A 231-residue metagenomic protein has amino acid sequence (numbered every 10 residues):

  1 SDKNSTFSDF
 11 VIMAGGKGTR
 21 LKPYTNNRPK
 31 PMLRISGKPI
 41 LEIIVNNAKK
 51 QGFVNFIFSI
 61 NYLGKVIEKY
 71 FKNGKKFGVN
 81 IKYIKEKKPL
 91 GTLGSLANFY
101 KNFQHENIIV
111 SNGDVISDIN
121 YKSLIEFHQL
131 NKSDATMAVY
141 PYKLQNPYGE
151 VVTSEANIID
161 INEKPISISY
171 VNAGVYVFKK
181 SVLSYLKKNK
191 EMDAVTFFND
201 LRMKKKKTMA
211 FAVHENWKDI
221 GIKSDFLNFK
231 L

Functional and structural regions predicted by a protein language model:
S1: RNA-binding accessory domains that recognize and position tRNA/RNA substrates
S5-E68: N-terminal glycine-rich phosphate-binding loop and ensuing alpha1 helix
D9, V54-I57, N80, N107 (+2 more regions): Residues at the starts of beta-strands that form the adenosine-phosphate
M13-G15, V139, A212: Short beta-strand segments
P31, N80-K82, N157, K207-M209: Conserved beta-strand segments of alpha/beta enzyme cores
I43, S95-N98, F197: Well-ordered alpha-helical segments embedded in enzymatic catalytic cores
E68, K72-E155: Conserved beta-loop-beta/alpha segment of the NTase-like Rossmann-fold superfamily that binds/positions NTPs
I109, I116, K122-Q129, K143-Q145 (+1 more regions): Catalytic-core segments of class I nucleotidyltransferases/pyrophosphorylases that form NMP-activated intermediates
